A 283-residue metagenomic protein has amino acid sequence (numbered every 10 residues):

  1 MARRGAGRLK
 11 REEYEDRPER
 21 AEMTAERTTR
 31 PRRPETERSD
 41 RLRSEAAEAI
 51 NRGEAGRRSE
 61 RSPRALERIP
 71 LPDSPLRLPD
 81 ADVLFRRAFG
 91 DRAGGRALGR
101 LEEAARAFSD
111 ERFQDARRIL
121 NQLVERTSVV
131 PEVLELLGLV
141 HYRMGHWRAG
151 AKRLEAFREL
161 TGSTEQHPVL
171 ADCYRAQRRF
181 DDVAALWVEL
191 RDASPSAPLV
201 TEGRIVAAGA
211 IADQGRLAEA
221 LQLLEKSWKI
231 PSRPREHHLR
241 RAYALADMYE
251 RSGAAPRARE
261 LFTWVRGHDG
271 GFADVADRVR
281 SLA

Functional and structural regions predicted by a protein language model:
R58-R64, R92-R100, R126-L134, T161-V169 (+2 more regions): Generic helix N-cap/helix-start motif at coil->alpha-helix transitions
R86-A93, N121-S128, E155-G162, E189-A197 (+2 more regions): Solenoid-like repeat scaffolds
R87-L136, Y142: Alpha-helical segment of the N-proximal tetratricopeptide repeat
L160-T164, D192-A193, L221-K229, E250-A273 (+1 more regions): TPR/TPR-like (Sel1-like) alpha-helical repeat modules
